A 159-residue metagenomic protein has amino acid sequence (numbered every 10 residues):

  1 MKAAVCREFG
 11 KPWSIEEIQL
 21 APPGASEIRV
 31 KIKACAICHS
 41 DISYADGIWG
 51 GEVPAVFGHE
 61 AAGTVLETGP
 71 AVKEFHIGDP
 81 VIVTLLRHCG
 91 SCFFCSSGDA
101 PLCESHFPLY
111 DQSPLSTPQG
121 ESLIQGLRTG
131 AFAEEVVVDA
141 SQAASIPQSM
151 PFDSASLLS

Functional and structural regions predicted by a protein language model:
M1-A4: Short structural boundary motif marking the start of a folded domain
R7-K11, C35-A36: Short polar catalytic/cofactor-binding loops
K11-I15, H39-S40: Short N-terminal binding/cap micro-motifs at the start of the first secondary-structure element
P12, E27, Q142-A143: Structural motif
Q19-L20, E52-G58, L123-R128, E134-E135: Short Gly/Pro-enriched turn/cap motifs at secondary-structure boundaries
A21-C35, A45-S96, P101, P147-S149: Glycine-rich beta-strand-centered segment in the early N-terminal region that forms part of a ligand/cofactor-binding
S91-S159: NAD(P)H dinucleotide-binding glycine-rich loop of Rossmann-like/cofactor-binding domains, especially the beta1-alpha1
